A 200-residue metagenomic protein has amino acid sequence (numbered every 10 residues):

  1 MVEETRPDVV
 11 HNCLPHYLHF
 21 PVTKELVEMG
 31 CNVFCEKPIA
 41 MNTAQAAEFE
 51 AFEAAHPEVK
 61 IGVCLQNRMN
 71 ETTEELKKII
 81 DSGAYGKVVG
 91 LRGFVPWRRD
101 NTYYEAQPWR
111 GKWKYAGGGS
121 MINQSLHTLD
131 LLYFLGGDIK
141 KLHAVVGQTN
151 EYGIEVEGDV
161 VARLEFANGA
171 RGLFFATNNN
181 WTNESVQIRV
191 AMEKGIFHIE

Functional and structural regions predicted by a protein language model:
M1-F52: Beta-loop-alpha module in the N-terminal Rossmann-like domain of NAD(P)-dependent dehydrogenases, especially those
D8-V9, G90, R171: Short, Asp-centered acidic motifs that coordinate Mg2+ and/or phosphate in catalytic or ligand-binding sites
V9, P21, E48, E71 (+3 more regions): Alpha-helical elements of Rossmann-like donor-binding domains used by nucleotide-donor carbohydrate transfer enzymes
N12, C35, I61-V63, F174 (+1 more regions): Hydrophobic residues in well-ordered beta-strands that form the structural core
M29-C31, H56-V59, A170: A short helix->loop->beta-strand "cap" motif at the edges of active sites that frequently abuts
V59, N67-G153: Predominantly a Rossmann-like dinucleotide-binding segment in NAD(P)-dependent oxidoreductases
N123, L129-E200: Contiguous beta-strand/loop segments that form the cofactor/metal-binding neighborhood of enzyme cores
